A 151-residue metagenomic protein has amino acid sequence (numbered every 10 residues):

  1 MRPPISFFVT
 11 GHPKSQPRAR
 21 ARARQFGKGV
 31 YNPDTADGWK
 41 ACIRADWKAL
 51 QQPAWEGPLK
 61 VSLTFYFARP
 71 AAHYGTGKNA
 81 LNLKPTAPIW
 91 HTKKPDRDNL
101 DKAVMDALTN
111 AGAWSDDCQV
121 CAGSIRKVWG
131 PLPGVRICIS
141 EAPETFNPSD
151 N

Functional and structural regions predicted by a protein language model:
M1-N151: Acidic, proline/glycine-enriched N-terminal capping motif
